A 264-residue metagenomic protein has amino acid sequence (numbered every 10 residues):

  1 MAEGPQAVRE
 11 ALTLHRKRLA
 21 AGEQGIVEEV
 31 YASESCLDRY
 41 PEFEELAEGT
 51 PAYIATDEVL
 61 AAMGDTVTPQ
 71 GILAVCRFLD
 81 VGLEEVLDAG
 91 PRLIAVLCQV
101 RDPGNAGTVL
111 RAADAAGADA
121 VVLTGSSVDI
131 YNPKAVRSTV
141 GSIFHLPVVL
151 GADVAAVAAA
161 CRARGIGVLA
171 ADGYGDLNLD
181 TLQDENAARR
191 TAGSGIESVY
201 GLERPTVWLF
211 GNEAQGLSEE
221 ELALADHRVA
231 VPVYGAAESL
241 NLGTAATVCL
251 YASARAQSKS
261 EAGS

Functional and structural regions predicted by a protein language model:
M1-D65, G167: N-terminal positively charged helical leader segments and presequences
G4, R101-T108, L240-G243: Amphipathic alpha-helical repeat scaffolds
P5, S35-L37, V59, L79 (+3 more regions): Short glycine-rich anion-binding loops that position phosphate/pyrophosphate groups of nucleotides and phosphorylated
T13, G22-E23, A52, E58 (+3 more regions): RNA substrate-binding interface of SAM-dependent RNA methyltransferases
A74, A112-A116, I130-I143, E219-S264: Structured adenosyl-cofactor binding patch, chiefly the S-adenosyl-L-methionine
L169-A237: Active-site/ligand-binding-proximal alpha/beta "capping" segment
